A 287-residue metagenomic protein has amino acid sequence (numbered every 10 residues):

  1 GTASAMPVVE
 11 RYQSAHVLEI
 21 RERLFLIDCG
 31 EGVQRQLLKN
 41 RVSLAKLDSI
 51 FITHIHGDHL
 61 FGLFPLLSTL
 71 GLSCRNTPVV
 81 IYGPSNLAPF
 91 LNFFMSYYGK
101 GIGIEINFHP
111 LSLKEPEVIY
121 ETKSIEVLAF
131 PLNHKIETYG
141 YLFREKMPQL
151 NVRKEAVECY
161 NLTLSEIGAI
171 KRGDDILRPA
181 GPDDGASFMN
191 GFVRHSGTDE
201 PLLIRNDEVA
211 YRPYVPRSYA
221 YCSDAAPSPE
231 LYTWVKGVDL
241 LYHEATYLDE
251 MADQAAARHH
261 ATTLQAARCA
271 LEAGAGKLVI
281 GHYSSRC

Functional and structural regions predicted by a protein language model:
G1-V42, N76-P78, Y141-F143, L150 (+2 more regions): Conserved beta-strand hairpin/beta-sheet module of binuclear metal-dependent hydrolase folds, prominently
V17, S112-I280: Metal-dependent phosphodiesterase/nuclease catalytic metal-binding core
I27-G30, L47-I55, G83-P84, Y219-A225 (+2 more regions): Active-site neighborhood of phospho(di)ester-bond hydrolases with catalytic His/Asp-centered motifs
E31-Y82, P110-S112: Active-site metal-binding motif and surrounding structural segment of the metallo-beta-lactamase
Q34, H59, D249-E250, C287: Short glycine-rich, flexible loops that bind phosphorylated cofactors or substrates
L66, H260, C287: An N-terminally biased module of ancient metal coordination in phosphate/nucleic-acid-related enzymes
R75-S112, R286: Active-site neighborhood of divalent metal-dependent phosphoester bond hydrolases
